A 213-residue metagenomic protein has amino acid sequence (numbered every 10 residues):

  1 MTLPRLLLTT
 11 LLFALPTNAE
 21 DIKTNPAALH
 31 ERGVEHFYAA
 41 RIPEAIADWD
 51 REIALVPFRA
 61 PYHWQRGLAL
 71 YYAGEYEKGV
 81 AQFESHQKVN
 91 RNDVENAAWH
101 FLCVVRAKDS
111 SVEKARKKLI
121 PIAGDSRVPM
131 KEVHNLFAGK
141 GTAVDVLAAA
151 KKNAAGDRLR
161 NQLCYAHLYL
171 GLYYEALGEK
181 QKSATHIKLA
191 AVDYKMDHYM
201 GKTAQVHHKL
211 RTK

Functional and structural regions predicted by a protein language model:
K23, P57, R91, A123-G124 (+2 more regions): Short coil turns that delineate tetratricopeptide repeat
E35, A69, C103-V105, Y173: Residue-level signature for tetratricopeptide repeat
Y38, Y72-A73, R106-K108, A176 (+1 more regions): Register position in tetratricopeptide repeats
R51-E52, S85-H86, G156, A190: Canonical positions in the second alpha-helix
